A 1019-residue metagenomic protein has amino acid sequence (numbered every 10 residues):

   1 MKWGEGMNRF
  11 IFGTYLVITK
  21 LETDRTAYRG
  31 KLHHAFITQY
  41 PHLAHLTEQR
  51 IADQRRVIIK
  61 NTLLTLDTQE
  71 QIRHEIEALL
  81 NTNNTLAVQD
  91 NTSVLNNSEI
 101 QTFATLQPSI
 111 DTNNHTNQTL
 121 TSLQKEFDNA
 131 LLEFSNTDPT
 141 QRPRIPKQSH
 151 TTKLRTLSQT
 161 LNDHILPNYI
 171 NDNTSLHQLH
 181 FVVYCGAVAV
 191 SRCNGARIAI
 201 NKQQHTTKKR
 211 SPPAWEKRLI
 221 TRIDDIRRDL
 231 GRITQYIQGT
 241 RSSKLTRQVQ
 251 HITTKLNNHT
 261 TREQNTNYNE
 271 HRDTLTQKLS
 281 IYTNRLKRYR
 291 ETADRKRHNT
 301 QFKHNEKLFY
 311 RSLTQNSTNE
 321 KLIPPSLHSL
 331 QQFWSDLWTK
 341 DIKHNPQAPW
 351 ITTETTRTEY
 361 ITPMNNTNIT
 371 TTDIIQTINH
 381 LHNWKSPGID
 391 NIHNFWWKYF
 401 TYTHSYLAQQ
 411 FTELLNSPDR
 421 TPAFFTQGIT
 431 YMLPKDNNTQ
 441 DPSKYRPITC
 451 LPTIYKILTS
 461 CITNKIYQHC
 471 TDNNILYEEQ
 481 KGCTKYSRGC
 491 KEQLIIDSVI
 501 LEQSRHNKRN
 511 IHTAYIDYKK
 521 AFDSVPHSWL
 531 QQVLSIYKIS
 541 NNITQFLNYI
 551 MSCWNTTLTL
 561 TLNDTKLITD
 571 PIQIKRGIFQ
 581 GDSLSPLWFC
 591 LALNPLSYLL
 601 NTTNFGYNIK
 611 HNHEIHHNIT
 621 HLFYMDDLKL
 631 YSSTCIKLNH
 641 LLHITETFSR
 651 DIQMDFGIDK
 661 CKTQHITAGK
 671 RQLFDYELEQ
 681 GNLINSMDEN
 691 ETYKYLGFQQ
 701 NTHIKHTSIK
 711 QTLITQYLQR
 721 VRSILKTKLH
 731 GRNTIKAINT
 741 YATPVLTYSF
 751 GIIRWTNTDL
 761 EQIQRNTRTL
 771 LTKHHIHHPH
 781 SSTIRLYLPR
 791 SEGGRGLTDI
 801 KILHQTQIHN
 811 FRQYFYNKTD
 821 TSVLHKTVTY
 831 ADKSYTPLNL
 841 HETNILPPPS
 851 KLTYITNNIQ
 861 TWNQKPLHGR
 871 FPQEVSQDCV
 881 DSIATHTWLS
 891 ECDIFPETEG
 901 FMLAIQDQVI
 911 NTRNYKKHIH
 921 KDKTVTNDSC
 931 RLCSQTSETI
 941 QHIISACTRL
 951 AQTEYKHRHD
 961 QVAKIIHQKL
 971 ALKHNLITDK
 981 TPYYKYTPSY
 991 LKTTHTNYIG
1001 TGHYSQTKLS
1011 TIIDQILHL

Functional and structural regions predicted by a protein language model:
M1-F36, T62: Eukaryotic helical DNA- and histone-tail-recognition domains of regulatory proteins
Q101-G239, T246-R247, M687, T702 (+2 more regions): Surface polyanion/phosphate-binding segment centered on an Asp-His-Pro turn
P108-K125, N129-N136, R228, Q235-S443 (+3 more regions): Surface-exposed loop/turn segments and immediately adjacent short secondary-structure elements within folded domains
H271, K278, Y282, N739 (+2 more regions): Extended C-terminal regions of large enzymes
E359-P595, L599, E897, S934-E954 (+3 more regions): Conserved pre-catalytic core of RNA-dependent polymerases
I550, T561, D655-E691: Short, conserved micro-motifs composed of acidic
G681-N757, H775, N810-V823: Basic, alpha-helical interaction scaffolds
H920, L976-L1019: Active-site metal-binding core of divalent-cation-utilizing nuclease and nuclease-like domains
